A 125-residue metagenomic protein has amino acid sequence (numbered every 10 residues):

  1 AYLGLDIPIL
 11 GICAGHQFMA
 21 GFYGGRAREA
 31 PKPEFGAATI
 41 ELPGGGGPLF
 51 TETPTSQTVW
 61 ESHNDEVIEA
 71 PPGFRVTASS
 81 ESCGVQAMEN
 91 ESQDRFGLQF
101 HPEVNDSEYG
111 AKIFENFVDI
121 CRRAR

Functional and structural regions predicted by a protein language model:
A1-E52, T58, F114-F117: Cysteine-nucleophile active-site neighborhood
A37-R125: RNA-binding accessory domains that recognize and position tRNA/RNA substrates
